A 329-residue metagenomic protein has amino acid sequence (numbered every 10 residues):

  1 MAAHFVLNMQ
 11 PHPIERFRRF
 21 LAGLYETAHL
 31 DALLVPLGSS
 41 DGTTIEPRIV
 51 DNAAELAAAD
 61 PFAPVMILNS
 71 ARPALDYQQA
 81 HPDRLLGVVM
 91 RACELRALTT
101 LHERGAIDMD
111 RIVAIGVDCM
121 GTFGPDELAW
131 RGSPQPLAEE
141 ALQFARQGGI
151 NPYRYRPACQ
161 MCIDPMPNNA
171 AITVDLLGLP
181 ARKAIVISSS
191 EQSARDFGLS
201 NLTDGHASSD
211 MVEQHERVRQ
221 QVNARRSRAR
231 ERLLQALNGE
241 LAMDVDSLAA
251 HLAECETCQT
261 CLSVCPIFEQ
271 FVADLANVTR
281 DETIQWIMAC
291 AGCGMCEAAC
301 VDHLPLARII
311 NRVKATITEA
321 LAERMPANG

Functional and structural regions predicted by a protein language model:
M1-E240: Iron-sulfur-associated redox domains of electron-transfer enzymes in respiratory and anaerobic energy metabolism
Q10-F17, C258, C293, L306: Generic structural signal for well-ordered, non-membrane alpha-helical segments in soluble metabolic enzymes
H102-G105, C255, T316: Alpha-helix boundary/capping residues
G149-T173, C255-C261, F268, A273 (+1 more regions): Cysteine-cluster motifs in flexible loop/terminal segments that predominantly coordinate metals
A229-A253, T260-G329: Ferredoxin-type iron-sulfur electron-transfer modules in oxidoreductases and energy-metabolism complexes
